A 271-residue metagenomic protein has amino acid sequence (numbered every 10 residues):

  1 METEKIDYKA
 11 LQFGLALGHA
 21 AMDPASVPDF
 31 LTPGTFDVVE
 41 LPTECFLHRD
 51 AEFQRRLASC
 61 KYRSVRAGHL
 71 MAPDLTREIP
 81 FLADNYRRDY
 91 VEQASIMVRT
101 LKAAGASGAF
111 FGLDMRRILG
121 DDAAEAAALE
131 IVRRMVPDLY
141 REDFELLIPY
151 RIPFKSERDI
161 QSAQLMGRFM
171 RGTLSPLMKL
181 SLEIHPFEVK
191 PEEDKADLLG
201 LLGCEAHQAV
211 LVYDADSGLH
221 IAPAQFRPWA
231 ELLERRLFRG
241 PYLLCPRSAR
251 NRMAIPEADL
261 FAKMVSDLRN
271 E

Functional and structural regions predicted by a protein language model:
E2, A25, F36-A127, D216-G218 (+1 more regions): Structural motif corresponding to the early beta-alpha repeats
E2-Y8, V27-T35, H48-L70, S95-G105 (+4 more regions): Acidic (Asp/Glu)-rich catalytic clusters
I6-K9, F13, V39, P137-P228: Acidic/histidine-rich catalytic cores of soluble enzymes
L17-P24: Short polar catalytic/cofactor-binding loops
A25, Q54, R87-A94, A127-V132 (+3 more regions): Well-ordered, non-membrane alpha-helical segments in soluble/globular domains
D84, D121, K155-Q161, L219-I221 (+1 more regions): Short, flexible/disordered intra-domain loops and linkers
I118-Y140, E157-Q161: Active-site cleft segment of glycoside hydrolase catalytic domains centered on the general acid/base Glu
R252-E271: C-terminal helical cap(s) of enzyme catalytic domains, especially alpha/beta-barrels
